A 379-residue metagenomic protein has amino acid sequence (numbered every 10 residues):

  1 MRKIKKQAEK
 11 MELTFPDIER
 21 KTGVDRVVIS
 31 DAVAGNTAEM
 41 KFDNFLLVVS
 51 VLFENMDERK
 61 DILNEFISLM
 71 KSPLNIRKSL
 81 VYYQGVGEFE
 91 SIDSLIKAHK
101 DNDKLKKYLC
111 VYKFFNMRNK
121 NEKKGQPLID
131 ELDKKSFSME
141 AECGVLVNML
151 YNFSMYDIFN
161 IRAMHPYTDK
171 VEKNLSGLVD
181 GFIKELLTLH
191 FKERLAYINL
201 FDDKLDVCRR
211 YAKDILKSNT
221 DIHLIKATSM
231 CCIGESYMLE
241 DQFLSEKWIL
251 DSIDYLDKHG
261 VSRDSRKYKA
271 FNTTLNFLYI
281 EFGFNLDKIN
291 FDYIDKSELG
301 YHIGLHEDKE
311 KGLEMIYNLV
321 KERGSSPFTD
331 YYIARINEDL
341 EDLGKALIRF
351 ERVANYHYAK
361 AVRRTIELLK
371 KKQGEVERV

Functional and structural regions predicted by a protein language model:
M1-Y156, K311-G312, L343-V379: Flexible inter-repeat linkers and adjacent short helices within tandem amphipathic alpha-helical repeat scaffolds
D61-P73, A98-K100, F182, I280-Y293 (+1 more regions): TPR-adjacent "capping" and linker segments in tetratricopeptide-repeat scaffold/adaptor proteins
K71, D101, L105, E142-L146 (+8 more regions): Structural signature of alpha-solenoid helical repeat junctions
L74-Y82, K107-N116, L146-S154, L187-Y197 (+5 more regions): "A position-specific structural signal for the A-helix of alpha-solenoid helical repeats
V81-S94, M117-D133, Y156-S176, L200-D214 (+4 more regions): Helix-turn-helix repeat elements of alpha-solenoid scaffolds
L95-K104, D133-G144, K173-E185, L216-K226 (+2 more regions): Flexible helix-coil transition and linker loops at the boundaries of alpha-helical arrays
Y211-V320: Alpha-helical scaffold segments of alpha-solenoid architecture
L250, D292, L299-E310, E314-Y317 (+1 more regions): C-terminal structured domains
